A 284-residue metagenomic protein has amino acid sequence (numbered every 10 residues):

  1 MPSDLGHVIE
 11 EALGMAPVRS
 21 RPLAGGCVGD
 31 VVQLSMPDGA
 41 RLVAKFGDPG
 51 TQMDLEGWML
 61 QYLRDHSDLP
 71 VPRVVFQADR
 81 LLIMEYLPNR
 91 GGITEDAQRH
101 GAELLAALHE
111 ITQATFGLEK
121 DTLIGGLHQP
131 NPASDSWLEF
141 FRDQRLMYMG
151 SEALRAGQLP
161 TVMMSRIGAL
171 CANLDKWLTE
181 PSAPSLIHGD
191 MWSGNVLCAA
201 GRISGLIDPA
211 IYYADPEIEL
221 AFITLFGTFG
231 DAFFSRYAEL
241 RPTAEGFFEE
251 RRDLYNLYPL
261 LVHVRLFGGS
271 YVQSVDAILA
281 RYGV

Functional and structural regions predicted by a protein language model:
P2-E11, P88, Q113-L186, A199 (+2 more regions): An alpha-helical support segment within catalytic cores of ATP-dependent transferases
G14-R21: Conserved N-terminal boundary motif of the eukaryotic protein kinase catalytic domain
R21-E139, V284: ATP-binding pocket architecture of kinase catalytic cores
Q98-G101, M163-I167, V275: Hydrophobic packing residues in well-ordered alpha-helices of helical domains and bundles
D135-R142, S151, A183-L186, S193-E250: Active-site Asp-x-Gly
L254-H263: Short helix/strand-capping connector loops at secondary-structure junctions
H263-V284: ATP/Mg2+ or Mg2+-diphosphate-binding catalytic cores that bind nucleotide phosphates or diphosphates via glycine-rich
